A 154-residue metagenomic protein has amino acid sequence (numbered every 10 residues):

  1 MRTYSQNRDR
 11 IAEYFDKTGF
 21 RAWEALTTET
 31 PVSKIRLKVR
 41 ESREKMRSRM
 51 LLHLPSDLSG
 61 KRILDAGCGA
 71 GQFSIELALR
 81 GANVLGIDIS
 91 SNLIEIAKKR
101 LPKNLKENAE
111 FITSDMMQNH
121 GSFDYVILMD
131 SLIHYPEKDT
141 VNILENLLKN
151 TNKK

Functional and structural regions predicted by a protein language model:
R2-P55: Conserved class I S-adenosyl-L-methionine
S59-G67: Conserved class I S-adenosyl-L-methionine
L64, Q72-T113: Class I SAM-dependent methyltransferase SAM/SAH-binding core
Q118-G121: Short conserved loop adjoining the S-adenosyl-L-methionine
I127: A conserved beta-strand element that flanks and buttresses the S-adenosyl-L-methionine
D130-S131: Short catalytic micro-motifs in class I SAM-dependent methyltransferases
Y135-N146: A short, conserved alpha-helix within the catalytic core of class I
K153-K154: Conserved beta-strand signature within the Rossmann-like core of class I S-adenosyl-L-methionine
